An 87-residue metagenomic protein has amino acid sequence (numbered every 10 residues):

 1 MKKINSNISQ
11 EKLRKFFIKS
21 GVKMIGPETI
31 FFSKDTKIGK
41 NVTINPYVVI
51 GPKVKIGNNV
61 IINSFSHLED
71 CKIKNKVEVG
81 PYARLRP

Functional and structural regions predicted by a protein language model:
M1-P87: Domain-scale signature associated with acetyltransferase and cell-envelope carbohydrate enzymes
